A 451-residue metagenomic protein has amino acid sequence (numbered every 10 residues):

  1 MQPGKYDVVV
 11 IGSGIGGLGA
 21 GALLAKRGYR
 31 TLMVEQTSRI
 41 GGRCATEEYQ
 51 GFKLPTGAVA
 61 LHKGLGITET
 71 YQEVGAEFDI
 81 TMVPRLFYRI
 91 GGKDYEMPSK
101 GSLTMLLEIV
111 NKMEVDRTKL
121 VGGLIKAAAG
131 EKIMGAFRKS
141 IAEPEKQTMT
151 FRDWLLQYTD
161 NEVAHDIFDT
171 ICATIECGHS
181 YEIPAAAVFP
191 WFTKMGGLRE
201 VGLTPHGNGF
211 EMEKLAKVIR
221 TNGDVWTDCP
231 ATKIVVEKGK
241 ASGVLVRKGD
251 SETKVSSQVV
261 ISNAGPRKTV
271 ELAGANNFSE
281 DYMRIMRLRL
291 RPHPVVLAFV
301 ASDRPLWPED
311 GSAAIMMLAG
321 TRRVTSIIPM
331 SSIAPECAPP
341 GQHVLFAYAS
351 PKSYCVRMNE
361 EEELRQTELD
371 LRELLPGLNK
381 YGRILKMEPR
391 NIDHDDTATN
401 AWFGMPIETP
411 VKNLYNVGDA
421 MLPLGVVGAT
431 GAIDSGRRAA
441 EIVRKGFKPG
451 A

Functional and structural regions predicted by a protein language model:
Y6-M33: N-terminal Rossmann-like FAD-binding beta1-loop-alpha1 element of flavoenzymes
G16, R39, R267: Conserved Rossmann-like nucleotide-cofactor binding loop
K26-Y49: Glycine-rich FAD pyrophosphate-binding loop
Q50-I125: Dinucleotide-binding Rossmann-like beta1-alpha1 core, especially the glycine-rich loop that anchors the ADP
K93-D94, L107-F189: Rossmann-like flavin
W191-G249: Helical element adjacent to the flavin cofactor pocket in flavoenzyme catalytic cores
T232-Q342: Mid-domain catalytic core of redox enzymes that form a hydrophobic substrate pocket/lid adjacent to a catalytic redox
I327-A451: Conserved flavin/dinucleotide-binding core of flavoenzymes
